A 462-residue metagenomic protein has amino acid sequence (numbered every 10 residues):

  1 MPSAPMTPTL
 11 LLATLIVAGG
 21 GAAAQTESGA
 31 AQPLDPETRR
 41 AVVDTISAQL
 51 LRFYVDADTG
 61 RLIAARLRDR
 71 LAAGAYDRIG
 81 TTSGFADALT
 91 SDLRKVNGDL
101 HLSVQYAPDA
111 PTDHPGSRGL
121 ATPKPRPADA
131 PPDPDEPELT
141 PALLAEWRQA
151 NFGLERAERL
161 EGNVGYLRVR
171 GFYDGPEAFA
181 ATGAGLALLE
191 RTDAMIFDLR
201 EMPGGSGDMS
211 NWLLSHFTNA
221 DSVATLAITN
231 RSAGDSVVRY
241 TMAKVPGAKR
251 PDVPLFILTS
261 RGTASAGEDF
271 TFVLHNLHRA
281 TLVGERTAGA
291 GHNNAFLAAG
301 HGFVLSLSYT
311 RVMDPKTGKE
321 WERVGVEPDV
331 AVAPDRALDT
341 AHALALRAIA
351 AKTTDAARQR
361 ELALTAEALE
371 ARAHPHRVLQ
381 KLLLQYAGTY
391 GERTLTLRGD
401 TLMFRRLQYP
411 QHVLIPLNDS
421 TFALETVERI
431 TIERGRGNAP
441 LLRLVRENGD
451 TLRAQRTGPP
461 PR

Functional and structural regions predicted by a protein language model:
P8-G19: Bacterial N-terminal signal peptides
Q32, D355-R462: Peripheral terminal and inter-domain segments
V42, A57-L160: Extended, small/polar residue-biased N-terminal targeting/export presequences and adjacent propeptide/linker tracts
I46, L93, L167, F197 (+3 more regions): Terminal peptide-recognition signature
P108-T112, G171-G175, E201-G207, V223-A224 (+4 more regions): Solvent-exposed loop/turn segments at secondary-structure junctions within structured extracellular/periplasmic domains
A150-F179: STAS-typified acidic loop motif
G175-D193: A short, well-ordered alpha-helical element
G204-P254, H292-A298, Y309-P315: Gly/Ser/Thr-rich loop/hinge elements
